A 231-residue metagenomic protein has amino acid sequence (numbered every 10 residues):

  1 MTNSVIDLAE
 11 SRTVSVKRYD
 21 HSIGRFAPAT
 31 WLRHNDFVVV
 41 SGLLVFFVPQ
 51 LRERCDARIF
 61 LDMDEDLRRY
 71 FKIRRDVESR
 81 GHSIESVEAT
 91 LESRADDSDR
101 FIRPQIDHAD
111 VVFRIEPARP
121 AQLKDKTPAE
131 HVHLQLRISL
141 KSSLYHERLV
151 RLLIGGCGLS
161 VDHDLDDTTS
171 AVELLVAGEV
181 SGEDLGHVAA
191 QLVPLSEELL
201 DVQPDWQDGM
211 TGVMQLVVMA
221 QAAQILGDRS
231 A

Functional and structural regions predicted by a protein language model:
M1-A29, F37: Conserved nucleotide-sensing/catalytic segment adjacent to the nucleotide-binding pocket in NTP-handling enzymes
V5-R12, D62, F113-E116: Conserved NTP-handling cores and scaffolds of large molecular machines
A9-V16, M63-R68, I84-E88, E92: Conserved Switch II/interswitch segment of TRAFAC-class P-loop GTPases
D20-H21, V40-S41, R94-A95: A conditional alpha-helix N-cap/helix-loop micro-motif detector
I23, E65, R119: Residue-level detector of flexible, active-site-proximal loop/helix-junction positions within diverse enzyme catalytic
G24-P28, L44-F46, S98-R100: A generic local structural motif
A29-D76, D125, H131-V132: ATP-dependent NMP and nucleoside kinases share a basic, alpha-helical "lid"
F37, R75-A231: C-terminal accessory "lid"/substrate-recognition subdomains
